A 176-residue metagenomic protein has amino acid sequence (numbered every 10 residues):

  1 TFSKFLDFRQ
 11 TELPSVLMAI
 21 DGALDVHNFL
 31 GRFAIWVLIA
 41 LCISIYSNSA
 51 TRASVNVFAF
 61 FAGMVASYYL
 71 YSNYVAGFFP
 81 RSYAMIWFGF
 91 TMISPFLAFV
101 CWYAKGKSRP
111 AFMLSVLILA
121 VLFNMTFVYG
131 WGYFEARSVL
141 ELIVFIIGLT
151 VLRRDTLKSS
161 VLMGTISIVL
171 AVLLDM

Functional and structural regions predicted by a protein language model:
T1, F61-Y71, I118-Y129, I166-M176: Aromatic-anchored segments of alpha-helical transmembrane domains
T1, V139-V151, M163-D175: Hydrophobic core of alpha-helical transmembrane segments in multi-pass integral membrane proteins
T1-Y69: N-terminal topogenic module of multi-pass integral membrane proteins
A34-I43, F90-W102, L142-G148: Hydrophobic cores of alpha-helical transmembrane segments in multi-pass inner/ER membrane proteins, independent
I43-V55, Y103-F112, V151-L162: Membrane-interface helix-boundary motifs at transmembrane edges
Y69-S138: Membrane-proximal helix-loop-helix units in multi-pass membrane proteins
Y83, W87, F134-L142, K158-M163 (+1 more regions): Loop-to-transmembrane alpha-helix initiation sites
T126-R137, F145-V161: Membrane-helix boundary connector in multi-pass membrane proteins
